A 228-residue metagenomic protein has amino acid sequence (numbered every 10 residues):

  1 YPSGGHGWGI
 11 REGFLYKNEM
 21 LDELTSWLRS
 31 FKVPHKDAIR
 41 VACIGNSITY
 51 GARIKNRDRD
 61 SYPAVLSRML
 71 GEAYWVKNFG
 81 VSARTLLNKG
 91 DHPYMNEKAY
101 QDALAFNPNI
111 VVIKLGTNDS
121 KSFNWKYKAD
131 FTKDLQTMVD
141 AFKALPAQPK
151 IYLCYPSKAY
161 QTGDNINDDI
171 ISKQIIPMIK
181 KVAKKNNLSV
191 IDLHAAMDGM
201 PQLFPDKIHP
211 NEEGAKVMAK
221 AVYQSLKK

Functional and structural regions predicted by a protein language model:
Y1-P34, I208, E212: C-terminal catalytic histidine-bearing segment of alpha/beta-hydrolase fold enzymes
G5, I10-R11, I54, S157-K228: Catalytic His-Asp segment of secreted/periplasmic serine-dependent ester chemistry enzymes
G9, R40-G45, T49, W75-G80 (+3 more regions): Structural recognition of the beta-strand scaffold that forms the well-ordered cores of secreted hydrolase catalytic
E12, A52-D58, N78-M95, K121 (+3 more regions): Acidic/histidine-rich helix-loop elements that form or flank divalent-metal/phosphate-binding sites at the catalytic
V33-G80, K98-N107: Serine-esterase "nucleophile elbow" of acetyl-processing enzymes
A42-I44, V81, H92-T132: Oxyanion-hole/transition-state-stabilizing segment in secreted/luminal serine hydrolases and related acyltransferases
R59-V65, K89-F106, K133-A141, K173-P177: Alpha-helical scaffolding within the catalytic cores of extracellular/periplasmic polymer-degrading hydrolases
K114-S120, V139-K173: Active-site segments of SGNH/GDSL-like serine hydrolases that catalyze O-acetyl group transfer/hydrolysis on lipids
